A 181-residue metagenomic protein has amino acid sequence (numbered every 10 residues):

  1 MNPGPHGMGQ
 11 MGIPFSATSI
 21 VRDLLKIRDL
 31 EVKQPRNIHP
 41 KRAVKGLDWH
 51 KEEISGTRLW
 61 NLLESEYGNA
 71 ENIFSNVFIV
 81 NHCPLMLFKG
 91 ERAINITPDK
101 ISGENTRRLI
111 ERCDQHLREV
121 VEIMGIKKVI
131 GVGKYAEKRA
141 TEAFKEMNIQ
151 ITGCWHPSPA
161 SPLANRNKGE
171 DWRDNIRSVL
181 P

Functional and structural regions predicted by a protein language model:
M1-K128, E137-K138, T152, D174-P181: A polyanion-binding, active-site-adjacent surface
H39, M147-L180: Short, flexible loop segments at boundaries between secondary-structure elements
V121-M124, A143-M147: Short, conserved loop/helix-junction motifs that constitute active-site signature segments in enzyme catalytic cores
K134: Flexible loop residues that form catalytic and substrate-binding hotspots at small-molecule/glycan-binding clefts
K138-E142, A160-L163: Short active-site-adjacent structural elements
